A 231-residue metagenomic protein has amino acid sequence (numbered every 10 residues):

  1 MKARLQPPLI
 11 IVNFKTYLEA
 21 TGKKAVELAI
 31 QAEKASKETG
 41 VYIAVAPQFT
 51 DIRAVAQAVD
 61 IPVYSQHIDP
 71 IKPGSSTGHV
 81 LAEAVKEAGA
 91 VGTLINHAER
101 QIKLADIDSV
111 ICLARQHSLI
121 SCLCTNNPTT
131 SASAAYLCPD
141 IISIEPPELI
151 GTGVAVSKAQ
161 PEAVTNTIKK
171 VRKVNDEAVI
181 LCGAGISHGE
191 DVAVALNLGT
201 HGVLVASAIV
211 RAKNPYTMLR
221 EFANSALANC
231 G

Functional and structural regions predicted by a protein language model:
M1-V80, A132, L137: Conserved N-terminal beta1-alpha1 strand-loop-helix module at the mouth
K15, Q48, V85, E145 (+3 more regions): Conserved, mostly hydrophobic/aromatic
D60-A114: Glycine/small-residue-rich loop that forms an oxyanion/phosphate-binding "nest" at active or ligand-binding sites
H67-D69, G74-S76, K103-A105, C124-P128 (+1 more regions): Glycine-rich beta-to-alpha transition loops that act as phosphate-gripper elements at the mouths of alpha/beta enzyme
I71-K72, T77-G78, I144-I168, M218: Glycine/Thr-rich beta-alpha phosphate-binding loop at enzyme active sites
V91-I102, I141-V154, L198-M218: Glycine-rich phosphate-binding active-site loops on the catalytic face of alpha/beta enzymes
V110-Q116, V156-E162, I209-G231: C-terminal helical cap(s) of enzyme catalytic domains, especially alpha/beta-barrels
N126-C138, G185-V203: Catalytic cores of alpha/beta
